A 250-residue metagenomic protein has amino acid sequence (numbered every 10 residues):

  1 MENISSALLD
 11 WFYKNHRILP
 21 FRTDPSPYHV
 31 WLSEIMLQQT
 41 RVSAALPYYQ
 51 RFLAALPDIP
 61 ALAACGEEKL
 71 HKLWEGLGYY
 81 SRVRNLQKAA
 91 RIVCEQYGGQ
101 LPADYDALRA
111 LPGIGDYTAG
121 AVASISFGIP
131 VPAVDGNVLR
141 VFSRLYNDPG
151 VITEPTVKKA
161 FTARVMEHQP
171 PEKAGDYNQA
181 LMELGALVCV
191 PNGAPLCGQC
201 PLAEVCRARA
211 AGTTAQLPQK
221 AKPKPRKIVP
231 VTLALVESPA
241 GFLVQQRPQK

Functional and structural regions predicted by a protein language model:
M1, D24, E237-G241: Generic structural signal for short, solvent-exposed loop/turn connectors between secondary structure elements
E2-G198, L202-A211: Catalytic cores of DNA base-excision repair glycosylases
T214-K250: N-terminal strand-loop-strand
